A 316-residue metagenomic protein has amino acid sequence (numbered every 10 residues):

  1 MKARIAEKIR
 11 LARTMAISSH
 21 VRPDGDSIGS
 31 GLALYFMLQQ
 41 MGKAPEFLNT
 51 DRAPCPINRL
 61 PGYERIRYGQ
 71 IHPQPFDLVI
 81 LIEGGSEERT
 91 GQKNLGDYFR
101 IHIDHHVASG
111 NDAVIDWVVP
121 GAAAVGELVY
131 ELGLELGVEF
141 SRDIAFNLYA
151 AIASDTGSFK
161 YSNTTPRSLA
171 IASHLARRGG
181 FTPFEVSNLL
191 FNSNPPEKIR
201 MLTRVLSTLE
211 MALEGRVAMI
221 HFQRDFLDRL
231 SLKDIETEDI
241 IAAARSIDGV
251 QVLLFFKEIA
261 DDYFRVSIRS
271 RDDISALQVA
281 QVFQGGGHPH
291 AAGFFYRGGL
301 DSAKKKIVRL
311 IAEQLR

Functional and structural regions predicted by a protein language model:
M1-R4, I82-E83, G133-E135: Short, motif-level signal for alpha-helix interfacial/capping segments enriched in acidic residues and aromatics/proline
K2-V21, S27-N58, P73-F76, S154-R316: Hydrophobic helix-and-loop "lid/oligomerization" segment in the mid-to-C-terminal part of catalytic domains
A6, Y68-Q70, E88-Q92, D116-V119 (+3 more regions): A generic local secondary-structure boundary/capping motif
G29, R59-P61, A113, Y130: Short acidic, glycine/serine/threonine-rich loops at helix termini
P45-F47, R100, L148: Hydrophobic/aromatic residues located in beta-strands of well-ordered beta-sheets within soluble catalytic
P61-Y63, G69-I115: Active-site cofactor/cluster-binding pocket
Y63-I66, V118-P120, R271-D272: Short, hinge-like loop/turn segments at secondary-structure boundaries
H106-S173: Short alpha-helices
